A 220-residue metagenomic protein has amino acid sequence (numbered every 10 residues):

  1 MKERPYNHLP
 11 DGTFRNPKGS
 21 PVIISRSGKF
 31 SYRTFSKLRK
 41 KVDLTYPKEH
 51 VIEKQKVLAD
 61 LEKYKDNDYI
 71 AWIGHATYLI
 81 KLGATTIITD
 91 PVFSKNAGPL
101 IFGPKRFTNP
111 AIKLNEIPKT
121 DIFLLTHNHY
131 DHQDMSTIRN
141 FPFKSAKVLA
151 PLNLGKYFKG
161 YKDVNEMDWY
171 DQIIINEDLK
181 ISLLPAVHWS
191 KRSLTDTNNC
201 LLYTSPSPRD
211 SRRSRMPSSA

Functional and structural regions predicted by a protein language model:
M1-G103, T108-E116, R209: Metallo-beta-lactamase
T77-Y78, F93-K95, Y130, G155 (+1 more regions): Short, solvent-exposed loop/turn segments at secondary-structure junctions
F102-L149: Active-site metal-binding motif and surrounding structural segment of the metallo-beta-lactamase
A150-Y157: Short, polar loop motifs at secondary-structure junctions
Y157-D168: Helix-loop-beta element that forms the nucleotide-linked donor phosphate-binding surface in glycosyltransferases
M167, D171-N199: Flexible, acidic/histidine-containing loops and adjacent segments that form or flank the divalent-metal
Y203-D210: Conserved small/polar residues in nucleotide/adenosyl-binding loops
M216-A220: Hydrophobic alpha-helical segments, chiefly the membrane-spanning helices and signal/signal-anchor peptides
